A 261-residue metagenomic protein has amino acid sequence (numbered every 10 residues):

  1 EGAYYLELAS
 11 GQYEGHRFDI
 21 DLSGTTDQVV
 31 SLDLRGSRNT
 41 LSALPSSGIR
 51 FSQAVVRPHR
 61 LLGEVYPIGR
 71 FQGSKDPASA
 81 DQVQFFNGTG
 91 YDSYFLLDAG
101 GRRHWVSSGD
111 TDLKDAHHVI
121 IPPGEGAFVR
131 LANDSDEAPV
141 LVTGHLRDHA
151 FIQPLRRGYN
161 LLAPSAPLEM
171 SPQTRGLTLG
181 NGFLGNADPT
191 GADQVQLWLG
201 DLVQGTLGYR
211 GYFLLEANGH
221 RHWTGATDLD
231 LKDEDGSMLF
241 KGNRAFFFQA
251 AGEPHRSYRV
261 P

Functional and structural regions predicted by a protein language model:
G2-S10: A short, solvent-exposed beta-strand micro-motif common in secreted/extracellular proteins
Y4, H16-T26, D92-F95, G208-F213: Extracellular/luminal ectodomains and secreted, surface-exposed scaffolds of diverse proteins
S10-S79, H118-G191, L239-P261: A short, polar beta-strand/turn micro-motif
S31-S47, G88, S108-D112, G200-L202 (+1 more regions): Secondary-structure transition/turn motif
A80-V83, D193-V195: Beta-strand/loop edge motif enriched in small/polar residues
Q84-R103, N133-G144, L199-R221, G252-P261: Extended intrinsically disordered, low-complexity coil regions enriched in Ser, Thr, Gly, Ala and often Pro
G90-P123, L207-K241: A cross-kingdom feature marking solvent-exposed beta-strand/loop segments within repeated, beta-rich binding/scaffold
A163-D228: Intrinsically disordered, low-complexity segments enriched in Gly and acidic/Ser/Thr residues that form flexible
